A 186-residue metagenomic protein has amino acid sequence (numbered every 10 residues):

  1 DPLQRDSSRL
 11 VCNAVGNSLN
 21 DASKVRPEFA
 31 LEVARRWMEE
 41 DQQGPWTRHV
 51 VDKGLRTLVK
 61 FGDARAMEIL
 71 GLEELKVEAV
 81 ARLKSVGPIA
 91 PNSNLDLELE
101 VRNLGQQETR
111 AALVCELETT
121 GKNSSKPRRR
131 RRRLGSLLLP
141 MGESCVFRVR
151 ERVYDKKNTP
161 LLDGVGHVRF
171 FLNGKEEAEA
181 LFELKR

Functional and structural regions predicted by a protein language model:
D1-L162, H167-L184: Alpha-helical scaffold domains
